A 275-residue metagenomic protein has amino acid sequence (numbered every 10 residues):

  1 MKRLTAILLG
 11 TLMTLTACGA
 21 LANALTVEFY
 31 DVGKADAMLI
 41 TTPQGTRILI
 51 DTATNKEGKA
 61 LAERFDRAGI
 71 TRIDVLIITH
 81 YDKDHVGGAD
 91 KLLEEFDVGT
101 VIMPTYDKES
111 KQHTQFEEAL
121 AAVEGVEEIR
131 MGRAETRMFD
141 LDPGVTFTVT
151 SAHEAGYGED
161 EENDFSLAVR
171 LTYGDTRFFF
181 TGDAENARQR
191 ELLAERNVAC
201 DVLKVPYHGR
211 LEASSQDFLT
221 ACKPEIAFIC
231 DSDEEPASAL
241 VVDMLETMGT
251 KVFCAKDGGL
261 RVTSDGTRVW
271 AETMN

Functional and structural regions predicted by a protein language model:
K2-G10: Sec-dependent signal peptide recognition, specifically the positively charged N-region followed immediately by
R3, G19-N275: Non-globular, low-confidence helical/coil segments that flank catalytic cores
M13-A17: Hydrophobic core
